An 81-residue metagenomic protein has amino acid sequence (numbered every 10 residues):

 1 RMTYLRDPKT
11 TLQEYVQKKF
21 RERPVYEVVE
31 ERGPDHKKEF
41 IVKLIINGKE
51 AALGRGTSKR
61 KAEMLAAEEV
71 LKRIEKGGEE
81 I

Functional and structural regions predicted by a protein language model:
R1-I81: Double-stranded RNA-binding/processing signature
